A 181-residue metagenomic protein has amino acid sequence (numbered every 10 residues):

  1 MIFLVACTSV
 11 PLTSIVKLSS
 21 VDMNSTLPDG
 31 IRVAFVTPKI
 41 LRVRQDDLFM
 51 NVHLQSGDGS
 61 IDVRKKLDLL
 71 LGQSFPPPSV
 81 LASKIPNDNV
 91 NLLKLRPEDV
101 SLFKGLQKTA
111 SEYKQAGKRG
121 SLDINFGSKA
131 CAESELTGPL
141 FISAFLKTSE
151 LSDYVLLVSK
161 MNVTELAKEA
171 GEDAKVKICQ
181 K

Functional and structural regions predicted by a protein language model:
F3-A6: C-terminal motif of bacterial Sec signal peptides marking the signal peptidase cleavage site
T8-P11: Bacterial signal peptide processing site
I15-P38: Post-signal peptide N-terminal segment of mature Sec-exported envelope proteins
L18, P38-I40, R64, G72 (+3 more regions): Intrinsically disordered, low-complexity regions
T37-L41, L54-D58, F126-A132: Beta-strand elements of well-folded, non-transmembrane domains
R42-S121: Structured domain cores in non-transmembrane regions
N87, K114-K181: Glycine-rich, aromatic-bearing surface loops/beta-hairpins
